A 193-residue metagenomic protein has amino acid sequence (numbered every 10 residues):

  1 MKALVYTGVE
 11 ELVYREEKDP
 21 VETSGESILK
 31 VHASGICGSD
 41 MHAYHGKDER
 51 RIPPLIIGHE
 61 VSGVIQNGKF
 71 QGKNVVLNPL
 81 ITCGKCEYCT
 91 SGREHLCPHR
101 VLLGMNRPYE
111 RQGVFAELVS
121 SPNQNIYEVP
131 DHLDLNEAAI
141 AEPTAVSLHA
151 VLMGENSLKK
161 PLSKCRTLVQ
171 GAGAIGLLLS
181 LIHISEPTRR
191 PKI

Functional and structural regions predicted by a protein language model:
K2, E26, C165-R166: Residues that mark the start of a beta-strand
T7, D19, I52-G58, N106-R111 (+1 more regions): Short Gly/Pro-enriched turn/cap motifs at secondary-structure boundaries
P20-S34, D48-T90, P130-H132: Glycine-rich beta-strand-centered segment in the early N-terminal region that forms part of a ligand/cofactor-binding
D40-M41: Cytochrome P450 core scaffold surrounding the K-helix E-X-X-R motif and the conserved "meander" helix-loop region
K85-T167: NAD(P)H dinucleotide-binding glycine-rich loop of Rossmann-like/cofactor-binding domains, especially the beta1-alpha1
G171-G173: Glycine-rich Rossmann-fold phosphate-binding loop(s) that bind the pyrophosphate of adenine dinucleotide cofactors
G176-L177: N-terminal Rossmann-fold NAD(P) dinucleotide-binding loop
I182, E186-I193: Single conserved hydrophobic/aromatic residue that forms the stacking wall/gate of nucleotide- or nucleobase-binding
